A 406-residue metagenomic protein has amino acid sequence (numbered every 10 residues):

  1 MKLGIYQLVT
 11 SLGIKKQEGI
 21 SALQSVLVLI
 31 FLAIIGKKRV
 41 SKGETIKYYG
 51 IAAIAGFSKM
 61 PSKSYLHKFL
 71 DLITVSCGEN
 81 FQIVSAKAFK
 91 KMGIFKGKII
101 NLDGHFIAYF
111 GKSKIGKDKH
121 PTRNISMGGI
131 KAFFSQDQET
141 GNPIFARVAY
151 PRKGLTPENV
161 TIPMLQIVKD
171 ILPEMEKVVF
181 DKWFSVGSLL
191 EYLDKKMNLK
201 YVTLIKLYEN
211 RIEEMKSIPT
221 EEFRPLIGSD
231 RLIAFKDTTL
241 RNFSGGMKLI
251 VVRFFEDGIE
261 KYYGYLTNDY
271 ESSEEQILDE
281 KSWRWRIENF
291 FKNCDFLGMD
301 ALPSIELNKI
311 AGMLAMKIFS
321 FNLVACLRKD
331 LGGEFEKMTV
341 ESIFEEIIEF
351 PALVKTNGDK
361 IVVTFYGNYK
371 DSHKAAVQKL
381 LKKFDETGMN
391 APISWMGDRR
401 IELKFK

Functional and structural regions predicted by a protein language model:
M1-I30: Basic, short loop/linker segments at the boundary and entry of helix-turn-helix/winged-helix-like folds
V28, G43-I46, S62, L66 (+7 more regions): Short, conserved catalytic/metal-binding motifs centered on acidic residues
V40-A55: DNA-recognition alpha helix
G43, S273-L307, G312, M316 (+1 more regions): Short amphipathic alpha-helical "interface-anchor" segments enriched in bulky aromatics
G50, L226-K236, S320-K406: A short, flexible helix-boundary coil/loop motif
K63-Q136: Active-site-proximal, Lys/Arg-enriched surface segment that forms a nucleic-acid-binding/basic interface patch
T122-P173: Electropositive, glycine- and tryptophan-enriched low-complexity nucleic-acid-binding patches
N198-D295, A352, K379-K406: An anionic, glycine-rich sequence signature occurring as long contiguous blocks
